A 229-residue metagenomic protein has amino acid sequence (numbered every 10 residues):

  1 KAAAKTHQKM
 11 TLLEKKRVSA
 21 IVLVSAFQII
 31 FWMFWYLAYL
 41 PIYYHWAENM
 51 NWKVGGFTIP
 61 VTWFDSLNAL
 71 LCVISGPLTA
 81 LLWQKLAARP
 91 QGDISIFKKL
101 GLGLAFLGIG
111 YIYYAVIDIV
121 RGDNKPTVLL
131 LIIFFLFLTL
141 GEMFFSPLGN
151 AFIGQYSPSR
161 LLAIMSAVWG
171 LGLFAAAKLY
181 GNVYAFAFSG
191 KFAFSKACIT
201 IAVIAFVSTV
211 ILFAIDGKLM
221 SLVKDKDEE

Functional and structural regions predicted by a protein language model:
K1-F57, T79, W83-R89, I215-E229: Intracellular loop-helix junctions on the cytosolic face of multi-pass helical membrane proteins
F57-A88, G103-Y111: Transmembrane alpha-helices of Major Facilitator/SLC transporters
S66, L70, A105, L136 (+1 more regions): Transmembrane alpha-helical cores of Major Facilitator Superfamily
G92-K98, P126, A185-A205: A membrane-interface helix-boundary motif in multi-pass transporters
F97-F145: C-terminal transmembrane helical hairpin of 12-TM major facilitator-type secondary transporters
I117, T200-E229: Multi-pass alpha-helical transporter architecture, strongest for 12-TM Major Facilitator/SLC carriers used
M143-P158: Intracellular juxtamembrane helix-capping segments at the cytosolic ends of symmetry-related transmembrane helices
G154-F188: A late C-terminal transmembrane helix in Major Facilitator Superfamily
